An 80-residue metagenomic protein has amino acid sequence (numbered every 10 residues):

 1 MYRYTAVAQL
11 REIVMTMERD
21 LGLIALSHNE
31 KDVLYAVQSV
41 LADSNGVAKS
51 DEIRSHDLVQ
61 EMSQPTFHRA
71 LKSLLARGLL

Functional and structural regions predicted by a protein language model:
M1-T5: General nucleic-acid-binding
A6-V40: Short alpha-helical segments that sit at the start of domains
V14, Q60-E61: Short linear sequence motifs
D43-L58: Short acidic, hydrophobic short linear motifs in intrinsically disordered regions
M62-F67: Short coil turns linking two alpha-helices in DNA-binding domains
H68-K72: Short, hydrophobic-biased segments on the C-terminal half of alpha helices that form "recognition helices"
L75-L80: A short, conserved structural fragment
